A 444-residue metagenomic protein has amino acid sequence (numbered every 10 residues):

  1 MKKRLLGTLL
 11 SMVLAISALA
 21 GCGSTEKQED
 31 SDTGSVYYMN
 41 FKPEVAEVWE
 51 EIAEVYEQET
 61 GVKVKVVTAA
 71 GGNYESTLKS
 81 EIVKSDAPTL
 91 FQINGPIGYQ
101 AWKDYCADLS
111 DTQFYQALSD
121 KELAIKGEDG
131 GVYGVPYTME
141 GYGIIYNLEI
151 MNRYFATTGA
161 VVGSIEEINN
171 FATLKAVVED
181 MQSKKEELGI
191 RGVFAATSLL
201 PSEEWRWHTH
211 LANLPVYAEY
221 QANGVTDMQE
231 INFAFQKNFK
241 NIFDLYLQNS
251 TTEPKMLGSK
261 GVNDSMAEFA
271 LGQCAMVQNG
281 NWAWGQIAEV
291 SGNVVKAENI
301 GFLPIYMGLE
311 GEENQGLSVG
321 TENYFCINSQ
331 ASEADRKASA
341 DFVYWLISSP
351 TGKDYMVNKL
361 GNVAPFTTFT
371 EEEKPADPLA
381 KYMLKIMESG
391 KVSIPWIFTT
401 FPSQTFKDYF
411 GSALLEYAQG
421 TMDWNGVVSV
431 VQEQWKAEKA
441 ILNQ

Functional and structural regions predicted by a protein language model:
R4-G7, L19-G98, F114, T157-T158 (+7 more regions): Conserved N-terminal structural module of periplasmic/extracytoplasmic solute-binding proteins
E59, K63-V64, K84, T251 (+1 more regions): Extracytoplasmic/periplasmic substrate-recognition and gating elements
K63, R336, P350-D354, V363-K374 (+1 more regions): Conserved C-terminal helix/tail region of periplasmic/extracytoplasmic solute-binding proteins
T68-T77, N169-T173, M256-L271: Short helix-initiation/N-cap motifs at beta->coil->alpha
N94-N152, R206, H210, N299-Y306 (+1 more regions): Hinge/lid segment of periplasmic solute-binding proteins
S110-A124, E166-E167, S198, V216-N241 (+4 more regions): Short, solvent-exposed loop/beta-turn-alpha elements that line the ligand-binding surface or hinge of extracytoplasmic
Y133-Y137, Y142, A172-M228: Extracytoplasmic/periplasmic solute-binding protein
K175-E179, N223-S259: Glycine-centered hinge/linker elements that transmit conformational signals in sensory and ligand-binding systems
